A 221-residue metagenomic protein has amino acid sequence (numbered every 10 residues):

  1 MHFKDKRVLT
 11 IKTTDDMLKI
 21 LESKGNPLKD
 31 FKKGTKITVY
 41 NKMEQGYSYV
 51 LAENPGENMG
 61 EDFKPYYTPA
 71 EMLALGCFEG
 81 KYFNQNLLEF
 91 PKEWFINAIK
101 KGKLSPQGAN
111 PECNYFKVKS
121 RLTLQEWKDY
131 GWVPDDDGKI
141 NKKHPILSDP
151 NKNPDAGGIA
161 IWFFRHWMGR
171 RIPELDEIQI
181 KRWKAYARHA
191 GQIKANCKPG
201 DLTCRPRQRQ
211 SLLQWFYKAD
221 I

Functional and structural regions predicted by a protein language model:
H2-K4, M17: Long, compositionally biased low-complexity regions that are usually intrinsically disordered and enriched
T10-P154, R170, R188-R207: Compositionally biased, intrinsically disordered low-complexity regions enriched for acidic
P154-I221: Low-complexity, intrinsically disordered activation/interaction regions
